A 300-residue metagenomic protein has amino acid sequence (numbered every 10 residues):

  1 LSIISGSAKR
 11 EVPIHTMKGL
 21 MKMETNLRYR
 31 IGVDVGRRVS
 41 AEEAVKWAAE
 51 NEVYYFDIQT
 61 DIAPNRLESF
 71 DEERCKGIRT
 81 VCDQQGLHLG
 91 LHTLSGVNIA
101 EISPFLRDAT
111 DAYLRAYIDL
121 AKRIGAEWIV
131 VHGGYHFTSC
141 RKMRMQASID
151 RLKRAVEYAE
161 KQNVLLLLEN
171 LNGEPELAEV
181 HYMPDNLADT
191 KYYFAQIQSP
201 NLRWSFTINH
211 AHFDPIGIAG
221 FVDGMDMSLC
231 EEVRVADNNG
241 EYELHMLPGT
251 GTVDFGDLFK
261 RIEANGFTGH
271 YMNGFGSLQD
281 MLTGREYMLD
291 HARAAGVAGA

Functional and structural regions predicted by a protein language model:
L1-R10: Extreme N-terminal basic, low-complexity initiation segments that serve as generic localization/processing leaders
E11, T16-R123, S199-N201, V235 (+1 more regions): N-terminal pre-domain/capping segments
M17-R30, E42-E50, L187-A300: Histidine-acidic metal/acid-base catalytic patches
R28-G32, Y55-D57, G86-G90, E127-V130 (+4 more regions): Structural preference for beta-strand elements that scaffold enzyme active sites
D34-R38, Q59-A63, L94-N98, G134-H136 (+4 more regions): Active-site beta-loop-alpha junctions enriched in small/polar residues
V39, D83-Q84, A100-R203, F213: Active-site acidic/histidine proton-transfer and metal-coordination neighborhood in alpha/beta enzyme cores
P64-S69, E176-P184, L244-L247: Short, flexible/disordered intra-domain loops and linkers
E73-Q85, R151-Y158, F221, D257-R261: Catalytic-core regions built around general acid/base machinery
